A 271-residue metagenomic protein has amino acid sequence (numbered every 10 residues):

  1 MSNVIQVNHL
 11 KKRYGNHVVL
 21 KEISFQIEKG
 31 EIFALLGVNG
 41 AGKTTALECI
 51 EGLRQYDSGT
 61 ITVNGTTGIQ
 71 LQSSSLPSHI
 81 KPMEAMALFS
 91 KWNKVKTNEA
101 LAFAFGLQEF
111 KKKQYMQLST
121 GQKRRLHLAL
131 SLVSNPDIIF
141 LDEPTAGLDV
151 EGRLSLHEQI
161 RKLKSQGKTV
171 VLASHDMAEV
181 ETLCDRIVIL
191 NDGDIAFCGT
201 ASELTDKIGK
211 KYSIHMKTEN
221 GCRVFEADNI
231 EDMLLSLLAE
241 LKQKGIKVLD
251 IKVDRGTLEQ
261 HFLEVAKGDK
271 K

Functional and structural regions predicted by a protein language model:
E51: Helix-to-loop junction immediately C-terminal to a conserved catalytic motif
K96-K111: Conserved ABC ATPase "signature" region
I139-D142: Catalytic Walker B motif of ABC-type/P-loop ATPase nucleotide-binding domains
V180-T182: A short, surface-exposed alpha-helical micro-motif characterized by mixed small hydrophobic and charged/polar residues
E203-K271: Short, charged/small-residue-rich alpha-helical element at the C-terminal edge of ABC transporter nucleotide-binding
